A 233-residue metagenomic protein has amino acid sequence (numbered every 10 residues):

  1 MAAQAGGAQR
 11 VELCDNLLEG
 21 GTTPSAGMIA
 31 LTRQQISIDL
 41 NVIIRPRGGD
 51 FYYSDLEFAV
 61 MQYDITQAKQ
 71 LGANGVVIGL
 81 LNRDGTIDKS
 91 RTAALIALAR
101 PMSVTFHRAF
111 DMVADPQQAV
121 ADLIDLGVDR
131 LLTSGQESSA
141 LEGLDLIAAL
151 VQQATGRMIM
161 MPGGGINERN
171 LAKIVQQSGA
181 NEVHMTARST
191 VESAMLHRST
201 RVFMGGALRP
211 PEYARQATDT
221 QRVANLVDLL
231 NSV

Functional and structural regions predicted by a protein language model:
M1-G6, Y52-I65, D111-L126, L150-Q152 (+2 more regions): Catalytic cores of alpha/beta
M1-Q34: Domain-start "cap" segments at the beginnings of catalytic or binding domains
A5-V11, I36-D39, G72-G75, L98-M102 (+4 more regions): Glycine-enriched alpha-helix->loop->beta-strand junction motifs that scaffold or abut catalytic
Q9-T22, Q67-G85, V128-L141, S178-S199: Glycine-rich phosphate-binding active-site loops on the catalytic face of alpha/beta enzymes
N16, I43-G49, G79-R83, A109-D111 (+3 more regions): Active-site beta-loop-alpha junctions enriched in small/polar residues
G21-G48, I87-A109, E142-E168, G205-V233: Alpha-helix-loop-beta-strand connector modules within alpha/beta enzyme cores
A73-D129: Hydrophobic, well-structured mid-protein blocks that either form specific transmembrane helices
I147-M160, V175-Q177, A187-R188, A194-L196 (+1 more regions): Active-site/ligand-binding-proximal alpha/beta "capping" segment
